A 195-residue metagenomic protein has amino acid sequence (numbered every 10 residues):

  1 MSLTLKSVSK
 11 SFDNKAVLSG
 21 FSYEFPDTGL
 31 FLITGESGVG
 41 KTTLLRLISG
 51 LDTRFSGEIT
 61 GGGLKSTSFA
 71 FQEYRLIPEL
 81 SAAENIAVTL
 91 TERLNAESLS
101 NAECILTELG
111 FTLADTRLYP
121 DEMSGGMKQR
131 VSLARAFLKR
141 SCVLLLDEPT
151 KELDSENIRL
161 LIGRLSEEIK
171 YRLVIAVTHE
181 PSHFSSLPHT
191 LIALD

Functional and structural regions predicted by a protein language model:
L3, L18-G20: Conserved structural motif at the start of ABC-family nucleotide-binding domains
T34-E36: The feature captures the beta-strand-to-loop junction immediately N-terminal to the Walker
S49: Helix-to-loop junction immediately C-terminal to a conserved catalytic motif
T53, E84-L99, E108-G110: ABC-type ATPase nucleotide-binding domains, specifically the catalytic core motifs of the NBD
Y119-M123, M127: Conserved ABC ATPase signature
L133: Hydrophobic anchor residue at the start of the ABC signature
L144-E148: Catalytic Walker B motif of ABC-type/P-loop ATPase nucleotide-binding domains
